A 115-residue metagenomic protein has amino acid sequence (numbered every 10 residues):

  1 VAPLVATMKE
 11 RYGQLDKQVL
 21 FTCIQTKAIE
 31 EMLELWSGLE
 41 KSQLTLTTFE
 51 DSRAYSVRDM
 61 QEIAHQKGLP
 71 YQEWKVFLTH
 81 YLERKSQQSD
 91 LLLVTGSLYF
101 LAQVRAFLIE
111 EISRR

Functional and structural regions predicted by a protein language model:
V1-Q43: Nucleotide phosphate-binding/pyrophosphate-handling subdomain across enzymes that bind or process nucleotide phosphates
M8, Y12, A64, L108-I112: Active-site catalytic pocket residues across diverse enzymes, especially alpha/beta-hydrolases
D16-Q18, S89-L93: Residue-level preference for the first positions of well-ordered beta-strands
E30-L91: C-terminal helical cap/extension that packs against the catalytic core of soluble nucleotide-cofactor enzymes
S97: Short, conserved phosphate/pyrophosphate- and ester-handling motifs at nucleotide-, phospho-/glycolipid
